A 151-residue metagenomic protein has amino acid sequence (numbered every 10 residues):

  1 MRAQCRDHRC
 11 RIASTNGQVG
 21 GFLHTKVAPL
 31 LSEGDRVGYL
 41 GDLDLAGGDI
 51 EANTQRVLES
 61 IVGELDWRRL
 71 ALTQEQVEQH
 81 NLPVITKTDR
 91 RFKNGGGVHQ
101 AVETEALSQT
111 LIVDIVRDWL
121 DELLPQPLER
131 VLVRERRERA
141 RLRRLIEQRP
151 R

Functional and structural regions predicted by a protein language model:
M1-A3, L23-V27, G47-Q55, H80-N81: A short acidic (Asp/Glu
A3-G34: Acidic, glycine-rich catalytic loops of TOPRIM or P-loop NTPase phosphate-binding modules used across DNA replication
R11, R36-G38, R68-R69: A structural signal for isolated positions on well-ordered beta-strands in alpha/beta enzyme cores
V19-G20, D44-A46, Q74-E78: Conserved nucleotide-binding/hydrolysis micro-motifs of P-loop NTPases
S32-E33, V57-W67: Arginine/glycine-rich "motif VI" loop of SF2 helicases in the C-terminal RecA-like domain
G34-A46: Acidic beta-strand-to-loop metal/phosphate-binding motif
E64-P125: Activity-critical C-terminal alpha-helical subdomain
R117-R151: Acidic, low-complexity intrinsically disordered regions
